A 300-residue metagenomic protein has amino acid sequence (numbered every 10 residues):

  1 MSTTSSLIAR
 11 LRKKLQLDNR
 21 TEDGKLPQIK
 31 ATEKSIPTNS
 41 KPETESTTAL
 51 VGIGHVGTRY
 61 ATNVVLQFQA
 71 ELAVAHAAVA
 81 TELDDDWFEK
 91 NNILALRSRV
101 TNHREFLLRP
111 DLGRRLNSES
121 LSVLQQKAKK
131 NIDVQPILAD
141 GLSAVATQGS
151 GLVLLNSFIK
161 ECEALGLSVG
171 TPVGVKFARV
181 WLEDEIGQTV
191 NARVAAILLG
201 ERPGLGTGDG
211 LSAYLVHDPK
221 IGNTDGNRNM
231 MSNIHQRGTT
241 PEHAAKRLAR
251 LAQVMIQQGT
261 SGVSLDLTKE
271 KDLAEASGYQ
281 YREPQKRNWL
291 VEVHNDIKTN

Functional and structural regions predicted by a protein language model:
S2-D111, L121, K271-A274, G278: Active-site loop/lid in soluble adenylation, ligation, and acyl-transfer enzymes
T4, H76, A144-G151, L155 (+3 more regions): Generic structural signal for well-ordered, non-membrane alpha-helical segments in soluble metabolic enzymes
D86-F88, Q126-K130, G187-N191, L205-T207 (+1 more regions): Solvent-exposed alpha-helices and their adjacent loops that cap or buttress functional pockets in soluble metabolic
L96, V175, M231: Hydrophobic residues at beta-strand termini and immediately following loops that shape nucleotide-binding pockets
R97, I137-A139, A196-R202, V216: Short beta-strand segments
S122-G174, A178-D184, Q188, A196: Internal active-site segments that recognize and position negatively charged phosphoryl groups and nucleotide moieties
D184-S212: Glycine-rich phosphate-binding loop
E201-N300: C-terminal functional extensions of proteins
